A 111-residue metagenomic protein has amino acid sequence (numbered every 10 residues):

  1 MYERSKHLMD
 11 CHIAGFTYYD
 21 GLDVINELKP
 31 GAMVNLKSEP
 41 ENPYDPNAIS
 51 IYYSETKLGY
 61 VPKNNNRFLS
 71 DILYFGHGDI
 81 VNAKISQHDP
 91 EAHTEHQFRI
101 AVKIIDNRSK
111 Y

Functional and structural regions predicted by a protein language model:
M1-Y111: Conserved active-site motif detector
